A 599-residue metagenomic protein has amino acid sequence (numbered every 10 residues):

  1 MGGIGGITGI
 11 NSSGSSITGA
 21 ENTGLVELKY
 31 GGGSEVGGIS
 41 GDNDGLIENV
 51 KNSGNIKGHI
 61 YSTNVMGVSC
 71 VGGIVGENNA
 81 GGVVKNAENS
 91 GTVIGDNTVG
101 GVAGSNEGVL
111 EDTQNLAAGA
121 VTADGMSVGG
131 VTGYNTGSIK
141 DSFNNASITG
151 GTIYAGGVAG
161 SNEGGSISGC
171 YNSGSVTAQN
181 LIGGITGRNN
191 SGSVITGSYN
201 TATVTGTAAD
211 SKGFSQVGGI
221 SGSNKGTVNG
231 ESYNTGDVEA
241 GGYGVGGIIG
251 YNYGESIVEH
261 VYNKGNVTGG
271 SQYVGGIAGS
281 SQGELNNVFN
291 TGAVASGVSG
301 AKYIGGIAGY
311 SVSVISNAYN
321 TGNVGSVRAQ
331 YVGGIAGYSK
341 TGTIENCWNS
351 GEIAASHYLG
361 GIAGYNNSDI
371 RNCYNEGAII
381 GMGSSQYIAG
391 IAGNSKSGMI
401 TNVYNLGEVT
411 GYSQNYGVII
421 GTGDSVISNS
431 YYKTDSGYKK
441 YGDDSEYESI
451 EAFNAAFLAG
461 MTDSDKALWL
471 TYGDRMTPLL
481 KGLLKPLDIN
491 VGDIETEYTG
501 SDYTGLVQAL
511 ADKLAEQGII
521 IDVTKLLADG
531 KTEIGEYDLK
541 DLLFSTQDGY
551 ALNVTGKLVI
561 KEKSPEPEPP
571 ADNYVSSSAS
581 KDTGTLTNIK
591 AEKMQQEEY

Functional and structural regions predicted by a protein language model:
M1-D493, T504, E566-E568: Predominantly extracellular beta-rich ligand-binding scaffolds that present long acidic/polar faces for carbohydrate
N11, N78, N189, V491 (+4 more regions): Hydrophobic residues in beta-strands and at strand termini
S436, A511-K513, D548: Solvent-exposed strand-loop boundary residues in beta-sheet-rich modules
M461-E497, Y503, N553, L558-Y599: Intrinsically disordered, low-complexity repeat and linker tracts
Y498-G500, E533-I534: Surface-exposed loops/turns
D502-A509, K540: A short beta-strand segment in extracellular, disulfide-stabilized domains
A515-I560: Serine/threonine-rich, repeat-prone extracellular segments and beta-strand-based repeat modules of secreted/surface
